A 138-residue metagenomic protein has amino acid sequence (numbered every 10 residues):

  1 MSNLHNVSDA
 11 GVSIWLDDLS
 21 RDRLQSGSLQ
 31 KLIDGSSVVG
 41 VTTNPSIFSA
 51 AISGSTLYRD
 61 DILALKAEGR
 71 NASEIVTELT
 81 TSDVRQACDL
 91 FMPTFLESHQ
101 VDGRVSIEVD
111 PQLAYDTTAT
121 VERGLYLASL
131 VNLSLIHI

Functional and structural regions predicted by a protein language model:
M1-G103: Alpha/beta catalytic barrel-like cores
M92-S98, A119-S134: Alpha/beta enzyme core
S106-D110: Short glycine-rich or small-residue beta-strand-to-loop segments that form or flank ligand, phosphate, metal/Fe-S
P111-T117: Short, small-residue-enriched loops and turns at beta-alpha junctions that line or gate enzyme active sites
I136-I138: Conserved small/polar residues in nucleotide/adenosyl-binding loops
